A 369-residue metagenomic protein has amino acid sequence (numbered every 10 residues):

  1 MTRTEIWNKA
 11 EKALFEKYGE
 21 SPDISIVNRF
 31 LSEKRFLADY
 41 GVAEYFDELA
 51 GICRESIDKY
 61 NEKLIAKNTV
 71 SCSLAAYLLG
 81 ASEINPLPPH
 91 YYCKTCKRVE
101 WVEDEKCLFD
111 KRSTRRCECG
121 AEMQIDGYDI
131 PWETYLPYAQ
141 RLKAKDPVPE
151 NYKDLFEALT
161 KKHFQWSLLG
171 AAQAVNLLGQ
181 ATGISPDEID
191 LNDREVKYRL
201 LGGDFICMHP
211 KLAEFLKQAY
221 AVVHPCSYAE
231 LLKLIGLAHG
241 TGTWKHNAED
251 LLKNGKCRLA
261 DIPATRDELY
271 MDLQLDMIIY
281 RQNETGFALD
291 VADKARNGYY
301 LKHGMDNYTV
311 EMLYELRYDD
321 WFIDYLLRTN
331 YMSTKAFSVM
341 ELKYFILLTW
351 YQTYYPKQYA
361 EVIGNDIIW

Functional and structural regions predicted by a protein language model:
M1-A10, I52-S56, K63-A66, V70-I367: Mg2+-dependent phosphoryl-transfer active-site scaffold
A10-Y18: A charged N-terminal "starter" segment
F15, V27-K34, A213, L251 (+1 more regions): A generic structural signal for ordered alpha-helices
E20-I65: Helix-rich "cap/lid" substructures immediately adjacent to catalytic or cofactor-binding pockets
